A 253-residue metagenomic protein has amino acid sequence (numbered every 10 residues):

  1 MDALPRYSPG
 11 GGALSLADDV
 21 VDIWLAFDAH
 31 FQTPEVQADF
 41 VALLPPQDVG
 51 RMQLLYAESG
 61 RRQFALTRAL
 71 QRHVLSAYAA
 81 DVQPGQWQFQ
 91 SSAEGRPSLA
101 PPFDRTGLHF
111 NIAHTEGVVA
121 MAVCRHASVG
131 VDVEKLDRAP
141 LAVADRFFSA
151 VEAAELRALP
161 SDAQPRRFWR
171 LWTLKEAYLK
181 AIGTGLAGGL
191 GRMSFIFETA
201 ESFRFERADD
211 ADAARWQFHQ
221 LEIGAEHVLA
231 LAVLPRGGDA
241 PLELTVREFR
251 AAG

Functional and structural regions predicted by a protein language model:
M1-G253: Core catalytic alpha/beta fold that binds nucleotide/phospho-ligands
